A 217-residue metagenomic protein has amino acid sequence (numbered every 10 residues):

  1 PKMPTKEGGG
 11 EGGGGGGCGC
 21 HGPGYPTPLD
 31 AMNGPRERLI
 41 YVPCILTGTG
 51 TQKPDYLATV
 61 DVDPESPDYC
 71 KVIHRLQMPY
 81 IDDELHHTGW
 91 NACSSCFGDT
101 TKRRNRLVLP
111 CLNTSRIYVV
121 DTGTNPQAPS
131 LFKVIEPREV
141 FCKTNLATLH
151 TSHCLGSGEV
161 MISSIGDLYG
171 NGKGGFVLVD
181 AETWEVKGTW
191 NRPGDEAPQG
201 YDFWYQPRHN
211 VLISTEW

Functional and structural regions predicted by a protein language model:
P4-G9, G15-R36, E84-R103, C142-S157 (+1 more regions): Structural signature of eukaryotic scaffold interfaces centered on beta-propeller domains
M32-I45, L57: An edge-strand/N-cap motif at the start of beta-rich repeat modules
I45-T47, P110-L112, T122, I165-D167 (+1 more regions): Short loop/turn segments immediately following the C-termini of beta-strands
T49-K53, L112-S115, L168-K173: Short, solvent-exposed loop/turn segments at conserved positions within beta-propeller repeat blades
L57-V62, V120-T122, V179: Hydrophobic/aromatic beta-strand positions that recur at structurally equivalent sites within the blades
Y69-C154: Blade-loop segments of beta-propeller domains
T122-P207: Asp-box/WD-like beta-propeller blade repeats and closely related beta-sheet repeat scaffolds
